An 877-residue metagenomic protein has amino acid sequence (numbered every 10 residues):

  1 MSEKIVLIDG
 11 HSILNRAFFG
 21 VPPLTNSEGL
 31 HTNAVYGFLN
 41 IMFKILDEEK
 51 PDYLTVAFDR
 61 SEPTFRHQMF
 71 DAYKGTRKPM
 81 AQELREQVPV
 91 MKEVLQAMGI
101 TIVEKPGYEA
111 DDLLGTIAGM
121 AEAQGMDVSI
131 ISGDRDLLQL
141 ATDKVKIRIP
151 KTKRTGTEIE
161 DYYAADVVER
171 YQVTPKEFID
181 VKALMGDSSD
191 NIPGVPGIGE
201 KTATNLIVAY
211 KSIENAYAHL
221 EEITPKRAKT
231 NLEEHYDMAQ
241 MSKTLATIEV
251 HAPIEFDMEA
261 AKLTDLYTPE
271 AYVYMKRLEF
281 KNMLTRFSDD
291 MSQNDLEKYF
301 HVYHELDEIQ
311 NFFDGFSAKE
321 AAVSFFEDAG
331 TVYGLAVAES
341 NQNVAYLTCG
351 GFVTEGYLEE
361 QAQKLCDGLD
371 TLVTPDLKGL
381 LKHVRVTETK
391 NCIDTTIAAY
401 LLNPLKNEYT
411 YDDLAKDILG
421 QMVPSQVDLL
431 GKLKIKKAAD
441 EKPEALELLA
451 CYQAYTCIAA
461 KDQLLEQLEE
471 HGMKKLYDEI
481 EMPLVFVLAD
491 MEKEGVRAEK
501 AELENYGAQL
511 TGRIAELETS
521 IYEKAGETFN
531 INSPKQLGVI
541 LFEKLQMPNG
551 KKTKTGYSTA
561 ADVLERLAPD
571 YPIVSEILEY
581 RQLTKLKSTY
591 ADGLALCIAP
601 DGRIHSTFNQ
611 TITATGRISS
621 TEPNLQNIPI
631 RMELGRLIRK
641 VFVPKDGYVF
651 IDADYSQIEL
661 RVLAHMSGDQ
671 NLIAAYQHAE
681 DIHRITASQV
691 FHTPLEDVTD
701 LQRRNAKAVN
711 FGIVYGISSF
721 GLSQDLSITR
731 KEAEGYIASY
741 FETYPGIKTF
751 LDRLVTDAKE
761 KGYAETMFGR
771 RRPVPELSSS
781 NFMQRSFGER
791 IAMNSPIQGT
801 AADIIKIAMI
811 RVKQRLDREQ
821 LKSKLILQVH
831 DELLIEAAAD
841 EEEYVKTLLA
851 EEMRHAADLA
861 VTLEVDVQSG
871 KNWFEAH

Functional and structural regions predicted by a protein language model:
S2, L24-T25, G75-I254: Extended two-metal-dependent nuclease catalytic cores across DNA- and RNA-processing enzymes
I5-V6, G10, R16-T55, D71-A72 (+4 more regions): Conserved RNase H-like, two-metal-ion catalytic cores of nucleic-acid enzymes
R154-E158, A164-K182, L335-E469, I480 (+2 more regions): Active-site-proximal helix-loop-helix substrate-binding element of RNase H-like nuclease domains
N231, H235-F352, G368-L372, L433-I630 (+8 more regions): Conserved "right-hand" nucleotidyltransferase catalytic core of DNA-directed polymerases
V337-N341, L402-K432, L449-T456, Q610-P694: Function-dense linear segments that define catalytic or interfacial modules in macromolecule-processing proteins
L468-I480, L484, I804, A808-V829 (+1 more regions): Active-site palm subdomain of RNA-directed nucleic acid polymerases
K493, D601, H605, Q610-T613 (+2 more regions): Conserved catalytic core of nucleic-acid polymerases
G512-T519, E523-S575, E742-R790, N794 (+1 more regions): C-terminal polymerase-core module
